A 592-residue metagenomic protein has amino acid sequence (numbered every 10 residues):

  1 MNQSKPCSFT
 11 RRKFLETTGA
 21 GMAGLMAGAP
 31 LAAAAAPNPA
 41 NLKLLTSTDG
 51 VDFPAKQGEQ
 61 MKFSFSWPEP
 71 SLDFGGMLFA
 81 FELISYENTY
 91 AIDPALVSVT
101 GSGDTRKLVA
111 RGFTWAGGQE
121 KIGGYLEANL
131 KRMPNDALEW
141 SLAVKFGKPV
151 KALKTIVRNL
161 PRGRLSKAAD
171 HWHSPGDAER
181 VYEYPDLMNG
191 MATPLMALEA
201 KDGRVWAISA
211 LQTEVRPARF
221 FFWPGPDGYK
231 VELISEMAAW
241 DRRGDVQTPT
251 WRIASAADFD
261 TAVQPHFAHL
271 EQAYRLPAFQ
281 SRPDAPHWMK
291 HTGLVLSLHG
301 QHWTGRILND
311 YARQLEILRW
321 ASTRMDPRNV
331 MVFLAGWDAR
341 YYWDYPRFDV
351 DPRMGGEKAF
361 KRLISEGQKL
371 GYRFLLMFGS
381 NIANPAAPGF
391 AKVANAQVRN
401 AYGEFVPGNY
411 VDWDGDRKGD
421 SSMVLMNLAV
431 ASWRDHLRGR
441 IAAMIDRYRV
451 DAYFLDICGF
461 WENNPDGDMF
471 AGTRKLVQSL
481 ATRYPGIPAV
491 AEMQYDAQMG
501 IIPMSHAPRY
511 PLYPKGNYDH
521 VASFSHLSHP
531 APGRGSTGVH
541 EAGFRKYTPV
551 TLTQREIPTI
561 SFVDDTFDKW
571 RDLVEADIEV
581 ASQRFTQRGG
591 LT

Functional and structural regions predicted by a protein language model:
M1-K13, A20-A23: N-terminal secretory signal peptides
L31-A35: Signal peptide processing junction and immediate N-terminal pro/mature segment of secreted/exported proteins
N38-M331, E366, R373-F374: Carbohydrate-recognition beta-sandwich/jelly-roll modules in extracellular/periplasmic carbohydrate-active proteins
T248-P249, A431, I441, E462-T592: Active-site-proximal substrate-binding groove within the catalytic cores of carbohydrate-active enzymes
L296-A312, D344-E357, G419-D435, C458-D468: The substrate-binding groove and active-site-proximal loops of carbohydrate-active enzymes, especially glycoside
H299-K392: Aromatic- and glycine-enriched glycan-recognition loops and surfaces that form the carbohydrate-binding subsites
F333-G336, L437-P465: Active-site groove signature of glycoside hydrolases
S380-A443, V521-F524: Active-site-adjacent "subsite" loops/lids of carbohydrate-active enzymes
